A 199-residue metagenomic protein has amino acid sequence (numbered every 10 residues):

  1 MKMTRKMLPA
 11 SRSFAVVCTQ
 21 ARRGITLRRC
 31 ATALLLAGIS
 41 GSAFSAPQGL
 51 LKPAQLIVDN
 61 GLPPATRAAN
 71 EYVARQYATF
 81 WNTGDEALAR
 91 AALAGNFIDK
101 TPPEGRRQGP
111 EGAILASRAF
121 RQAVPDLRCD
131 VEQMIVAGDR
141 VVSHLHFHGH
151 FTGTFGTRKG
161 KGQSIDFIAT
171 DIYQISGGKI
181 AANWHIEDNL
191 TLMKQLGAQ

Functional and structural regions predicted by a protein language model:
M1-I25: N-terminal secretory signal peptides that target proteins for export/translocation
A21-R22, R29-S42: Bacterial N-terminal signal peptides
A46-A91, G95, Q199: Short, low-complexity N-terminal intrinsically disordered segments enriched in polar/charged residues
Q48, D166-K194: Short beta-strand edge/turn micro-motifs at domain boundaries
A69-Y72, E86-V141: A solvent-exposed, acidic/Ser-Thr-rich amphipathic alpha-helical stretch
A78-T79, A91, P110, V136 (+2 more regions): Carbohydrate-interacting regions of secretory-pathway proteins
Q133-I135, F147-G149, E187: A mature extracytoplasmic/lumenal domain signature
H146-G177: Exposed beta-sheet edge and beta->alpha loop/turn motif
